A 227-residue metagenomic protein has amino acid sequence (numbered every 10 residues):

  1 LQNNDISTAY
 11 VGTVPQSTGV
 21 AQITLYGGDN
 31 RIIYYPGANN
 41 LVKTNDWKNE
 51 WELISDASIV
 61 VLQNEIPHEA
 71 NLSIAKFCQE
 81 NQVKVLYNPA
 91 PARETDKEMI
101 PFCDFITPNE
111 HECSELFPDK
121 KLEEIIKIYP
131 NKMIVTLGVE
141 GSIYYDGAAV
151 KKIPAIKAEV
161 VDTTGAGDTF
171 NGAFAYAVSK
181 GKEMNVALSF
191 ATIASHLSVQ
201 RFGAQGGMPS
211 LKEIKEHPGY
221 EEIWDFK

Functional and structural regions predicted by a protein language model:
L1-N3, Y26-N30, E80, F102-I106 (+4 more regions): Short, hinge-like loop/turn segments at secondary-structure boundaries
L1-S58, K215-K227: Conserved N-terminal subdomain of the carbohydrate kinase-like
G19, N71, C113, N171-G172 (+1 more regions): A general structural signal for well-ordered alpha-helical segments in protein cores
E52-S55, P101, I128: Structured loop/turn residues at beta-strand edges in well-structured enzyme cores
I59-E124, E140-S142: Conserved beta-alpha-beta core of the PfkB/ribokinase-like small-molecule kinase fold
E94, L122-K227: Conserved phosphate-binding/catalytic region of the ribokinase-like
